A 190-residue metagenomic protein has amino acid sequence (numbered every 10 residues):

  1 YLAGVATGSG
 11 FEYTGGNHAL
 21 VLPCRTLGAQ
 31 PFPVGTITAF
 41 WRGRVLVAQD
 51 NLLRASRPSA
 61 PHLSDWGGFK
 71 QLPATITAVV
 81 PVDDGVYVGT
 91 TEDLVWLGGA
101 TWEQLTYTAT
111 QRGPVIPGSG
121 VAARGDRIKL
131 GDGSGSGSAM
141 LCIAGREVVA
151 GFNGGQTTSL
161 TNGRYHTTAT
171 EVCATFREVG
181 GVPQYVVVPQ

Functional and structural regions predicted by a protein language model:
Y1-R42: Disordered, low-complexity "stalk" and linker segments at domain junctions of extracellular and cell-surface proteins
A3-V5, Q49-D50, T91, G145: Glycine-centered tight turns/hairpins at beta-strand boundaries that repeat across beta-rich repeat domains
G10-Y13, A55, W96, A150: Conserved blade-register residue in beta-propeller folds
T14-N17, P58-P61, G99-W102, N153-G155: Short loop/turn segments that connect beta-strands within beta-propeller blades
L20-A29, L63-K70, L105-A109, L160-T161: A short beta-strand motif characteristic of beta-propeller blades
G43-L63: Blade/loop signatures of beta-propeller domains
R44, L72-Q190: Beta-sheet-dominated scaffold domains
S56-S59, G67, T161, T167-T168: Short Trp-Ser/Thr-centered turn/loop motifs at beta-strand boundaries
